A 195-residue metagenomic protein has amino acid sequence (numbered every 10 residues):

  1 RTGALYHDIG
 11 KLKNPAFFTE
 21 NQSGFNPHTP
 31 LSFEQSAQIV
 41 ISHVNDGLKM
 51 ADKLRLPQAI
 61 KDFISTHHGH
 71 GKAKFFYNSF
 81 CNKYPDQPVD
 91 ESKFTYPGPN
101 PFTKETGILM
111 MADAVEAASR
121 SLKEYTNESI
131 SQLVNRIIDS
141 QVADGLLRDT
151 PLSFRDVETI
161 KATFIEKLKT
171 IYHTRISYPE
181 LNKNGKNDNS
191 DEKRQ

Functional and structural regions predicted by a protein language model:
R1-N127, S131, S140-D144: Divalent metal-dependent catalytic cores for phosphoryl transfer on phosphate-bearing substrates
A112, Y125, S129-Q195: Long, compositionally biased intrinsically disordered regions
